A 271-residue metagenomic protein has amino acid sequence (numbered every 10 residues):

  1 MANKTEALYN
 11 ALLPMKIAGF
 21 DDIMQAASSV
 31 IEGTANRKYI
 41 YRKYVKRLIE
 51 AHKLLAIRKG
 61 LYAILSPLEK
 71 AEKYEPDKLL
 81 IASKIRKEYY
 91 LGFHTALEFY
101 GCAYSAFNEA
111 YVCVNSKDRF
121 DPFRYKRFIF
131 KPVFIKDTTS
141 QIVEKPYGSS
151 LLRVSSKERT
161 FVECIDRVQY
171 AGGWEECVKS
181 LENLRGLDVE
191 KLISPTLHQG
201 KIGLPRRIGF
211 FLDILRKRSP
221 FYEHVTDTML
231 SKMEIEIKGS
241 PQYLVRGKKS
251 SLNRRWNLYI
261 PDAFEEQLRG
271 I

Functional and structural regions predicted by a protein language model:
M1-E88, R185-K201, L212-D213: Short beta-edge/loop segments at beta->alpha junctions of small alpha/beta modules that act as binding/recognition
I23, K59-G60, E109-Y111, W174-C177: Short coil/turn segments at secondary-structure boundaries
K46, L54, G101-Y104, D121-P122 (+1 more regions): A general structural signal for short secondary-structure junctions and capping/turn motifs
A63, Y111-C113, K131-V133, R246 (+1 more regions): Residues in well-ordered beta-strands of folded domains
K78-I85, H94-L97, S155, M233-E236: Positively charged, aromatic-accented nucleic-acid-binding surfaces
G92-K145: Exposed, interaction-prone assembly regions rather than primary DNA-binding/catalytic cores
V143-I271: Hydrophobic alpha-helical interaction segments
